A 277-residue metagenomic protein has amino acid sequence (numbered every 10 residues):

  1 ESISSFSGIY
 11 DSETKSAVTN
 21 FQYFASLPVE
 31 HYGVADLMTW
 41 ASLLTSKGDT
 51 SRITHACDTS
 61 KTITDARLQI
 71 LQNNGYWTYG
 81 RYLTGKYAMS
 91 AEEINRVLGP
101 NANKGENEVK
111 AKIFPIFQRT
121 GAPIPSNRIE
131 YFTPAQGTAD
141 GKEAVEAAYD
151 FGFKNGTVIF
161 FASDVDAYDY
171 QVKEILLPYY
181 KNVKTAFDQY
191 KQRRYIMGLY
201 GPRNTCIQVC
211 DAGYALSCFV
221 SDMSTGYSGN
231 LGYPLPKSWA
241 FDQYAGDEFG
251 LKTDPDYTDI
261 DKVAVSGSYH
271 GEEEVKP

Functional and structural regions predicted by a protein language model:
E1-G8, G48-T62: Acidic, Ser/Thr/Pro/Gly-enriched interdomain connector segments
E1-S42: Short acidic, glycine/serine/threonine-rich helix-capping segments at coil-helix boundaries
R52-T59, V209-P277: Functionally critical loop-and-helix segments that line ligand-binding/catalytic clefts of soluble enzyme domains
R52-Y87: Catalytic domains of carbohydrate-active enzymes, especially glycoside hydrolases
T54-D58, W77-Y82, K112-F117, T157-A162 (+3 more regions): Structural recognition of the beta-strand scaffold that forms the well-ordered cores of secreted hydrolase catalytic
G85-A167: Substrate-binding cleft of extracellular glycoside hydrolase catalytic domains
V165-Y190: Active-site cleft segment of glycoside hydrolase catalytic domains centered on the general acid/base Glu
Y190-Q208, L216: Aromatic-lined carbohydrate-recognition surfaces of secreted/lumenal glycan-active proteins
